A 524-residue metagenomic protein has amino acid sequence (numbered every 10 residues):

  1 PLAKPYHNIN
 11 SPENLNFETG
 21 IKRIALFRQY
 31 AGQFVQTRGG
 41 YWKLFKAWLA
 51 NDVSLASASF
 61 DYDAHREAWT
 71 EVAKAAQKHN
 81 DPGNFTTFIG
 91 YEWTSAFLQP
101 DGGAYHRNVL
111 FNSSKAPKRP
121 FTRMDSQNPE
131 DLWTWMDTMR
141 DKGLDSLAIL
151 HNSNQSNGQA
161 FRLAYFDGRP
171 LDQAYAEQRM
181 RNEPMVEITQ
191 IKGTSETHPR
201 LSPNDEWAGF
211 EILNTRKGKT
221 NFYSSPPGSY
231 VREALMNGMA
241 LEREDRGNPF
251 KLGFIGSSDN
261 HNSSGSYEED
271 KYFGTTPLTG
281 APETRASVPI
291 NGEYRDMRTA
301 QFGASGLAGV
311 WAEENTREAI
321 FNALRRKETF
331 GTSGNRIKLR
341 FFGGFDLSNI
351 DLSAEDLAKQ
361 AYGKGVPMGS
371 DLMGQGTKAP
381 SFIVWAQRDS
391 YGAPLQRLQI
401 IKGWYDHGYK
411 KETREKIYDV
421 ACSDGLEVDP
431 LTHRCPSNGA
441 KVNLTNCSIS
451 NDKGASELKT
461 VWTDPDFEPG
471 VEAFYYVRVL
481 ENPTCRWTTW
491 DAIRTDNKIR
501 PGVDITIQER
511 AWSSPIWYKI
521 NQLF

Functional and structural regions predicted by a protein language model:
P1-A164: A metal-dependent hydrolase metal-coordination microenvironment
P1-A3, A58-D61, E71-H79, G83 (+3 more regions): C-terminal functional module detector
